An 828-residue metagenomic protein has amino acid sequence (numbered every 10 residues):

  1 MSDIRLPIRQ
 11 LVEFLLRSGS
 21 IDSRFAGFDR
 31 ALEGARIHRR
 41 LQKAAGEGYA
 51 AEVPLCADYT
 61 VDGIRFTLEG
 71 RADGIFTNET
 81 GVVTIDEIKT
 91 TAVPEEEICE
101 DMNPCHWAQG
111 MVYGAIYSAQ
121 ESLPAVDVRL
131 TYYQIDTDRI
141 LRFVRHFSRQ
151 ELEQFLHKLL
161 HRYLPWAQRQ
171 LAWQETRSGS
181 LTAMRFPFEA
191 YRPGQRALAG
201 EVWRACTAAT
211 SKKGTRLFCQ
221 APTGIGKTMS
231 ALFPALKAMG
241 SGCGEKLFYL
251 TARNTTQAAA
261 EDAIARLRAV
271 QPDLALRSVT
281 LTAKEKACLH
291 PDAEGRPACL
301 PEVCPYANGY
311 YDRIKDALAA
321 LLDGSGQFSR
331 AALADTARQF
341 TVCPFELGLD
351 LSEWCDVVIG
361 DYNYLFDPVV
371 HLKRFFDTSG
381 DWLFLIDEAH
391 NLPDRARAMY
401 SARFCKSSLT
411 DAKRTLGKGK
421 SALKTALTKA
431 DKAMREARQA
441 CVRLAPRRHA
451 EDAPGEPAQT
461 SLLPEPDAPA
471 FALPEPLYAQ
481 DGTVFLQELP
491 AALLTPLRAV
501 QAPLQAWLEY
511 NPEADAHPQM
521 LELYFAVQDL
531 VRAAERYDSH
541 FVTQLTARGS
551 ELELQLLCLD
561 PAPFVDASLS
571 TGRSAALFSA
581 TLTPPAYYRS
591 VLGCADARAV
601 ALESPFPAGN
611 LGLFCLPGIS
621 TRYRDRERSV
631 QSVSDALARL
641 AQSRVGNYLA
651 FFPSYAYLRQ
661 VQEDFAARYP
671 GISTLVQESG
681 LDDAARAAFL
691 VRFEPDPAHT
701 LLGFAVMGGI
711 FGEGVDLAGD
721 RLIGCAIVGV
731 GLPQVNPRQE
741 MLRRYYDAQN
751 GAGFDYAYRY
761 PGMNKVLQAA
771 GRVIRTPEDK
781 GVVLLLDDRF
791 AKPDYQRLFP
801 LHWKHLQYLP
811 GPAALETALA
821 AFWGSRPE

Functional and structural regions predicted by a protein language model:
M1-N78, V82, A108: Metal-dependent nuclease catalytic cores that hydrolyze phosphodiester bonds in DNA/RNA, characterized by
Y59-E153: Mg2+/Mn2+-dependent nuclease catalytic core
W173-Q220: Conserved pre-motif I regulatory segment
S178-G179, R185, C243-V358, F366 (+9 more regions): A substrate-engagement module of RecA-like helicase motors
A231, K237, A258, R338-V357 (+3 more regions): Signature of the SF2 helicase/ATPase Hel1-core->accessory helical subdomain module
L333-V358, P368-F375, V500-S620, E627-V630 (+3 more regions): A contiguous, basic/glycine-rich beta-loop/short-helix subdomain that forms a polymer-engagement track
P617-R628, S679-F790: Conserved RecA-like P-loop NTPase helicase motor core
P653-E678: Conserved helicase motor "Helicase C" RecA-like lobe of SF1/SF2 P-loop NTPases
